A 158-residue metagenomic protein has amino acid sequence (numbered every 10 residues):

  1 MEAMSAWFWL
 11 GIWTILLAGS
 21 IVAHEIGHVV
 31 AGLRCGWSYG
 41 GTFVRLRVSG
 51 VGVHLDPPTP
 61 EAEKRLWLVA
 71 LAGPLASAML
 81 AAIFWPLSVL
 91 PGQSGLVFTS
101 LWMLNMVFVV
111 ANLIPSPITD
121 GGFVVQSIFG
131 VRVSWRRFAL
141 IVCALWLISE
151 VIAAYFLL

Functional and structural regions predicted by a protein language model:
E2-I12, W85-M103, L157-L158: Helix-coil boundary and interhelical linker segments in multi-pass alpha-helical membrane proteins
W7-L66, L101-L104, P117-T119: Small-residue-rich helix-interface/hinge motifs
L10-I21, P74, A78, A82 (+3 more regions): Alpha-helical transmembrane spans of integral membrane proteins, capturing the lipid-embedded, hydrophobic core of TM
G27-G36, L80-L87, S127-F129: Active-site-flanking alpha-helical
S38-T42, V109, L113-V131: Juxtamembrane/interfacial segments flanking transmembrane helices
K64-L80, V133-C143: Membrane-interface loop-to-helix entry segments
S88-G95, Q126-L140: Membrane interface segments of multi-pass transport proteins and intramembrane proteases
R137-F156: Final/C-terminal transmembrane alpha-helix of multipass membrane proteins
